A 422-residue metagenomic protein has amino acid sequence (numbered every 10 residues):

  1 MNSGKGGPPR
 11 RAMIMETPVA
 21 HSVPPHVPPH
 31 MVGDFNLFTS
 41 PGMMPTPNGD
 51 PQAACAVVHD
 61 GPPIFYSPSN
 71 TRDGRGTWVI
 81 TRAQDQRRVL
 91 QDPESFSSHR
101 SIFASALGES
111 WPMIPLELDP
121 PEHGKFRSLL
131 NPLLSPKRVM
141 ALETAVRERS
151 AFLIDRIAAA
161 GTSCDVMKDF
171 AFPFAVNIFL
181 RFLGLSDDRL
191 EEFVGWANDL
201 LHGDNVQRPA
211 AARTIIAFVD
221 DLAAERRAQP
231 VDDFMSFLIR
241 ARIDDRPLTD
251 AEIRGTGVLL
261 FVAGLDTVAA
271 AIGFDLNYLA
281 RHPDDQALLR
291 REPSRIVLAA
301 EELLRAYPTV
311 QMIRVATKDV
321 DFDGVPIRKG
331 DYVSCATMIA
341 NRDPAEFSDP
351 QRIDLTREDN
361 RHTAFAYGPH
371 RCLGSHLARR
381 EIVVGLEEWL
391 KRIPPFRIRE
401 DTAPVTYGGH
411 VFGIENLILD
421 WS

Functional and structural regions predicted by a protein language model:
K5-S422: Cytochrome P450
